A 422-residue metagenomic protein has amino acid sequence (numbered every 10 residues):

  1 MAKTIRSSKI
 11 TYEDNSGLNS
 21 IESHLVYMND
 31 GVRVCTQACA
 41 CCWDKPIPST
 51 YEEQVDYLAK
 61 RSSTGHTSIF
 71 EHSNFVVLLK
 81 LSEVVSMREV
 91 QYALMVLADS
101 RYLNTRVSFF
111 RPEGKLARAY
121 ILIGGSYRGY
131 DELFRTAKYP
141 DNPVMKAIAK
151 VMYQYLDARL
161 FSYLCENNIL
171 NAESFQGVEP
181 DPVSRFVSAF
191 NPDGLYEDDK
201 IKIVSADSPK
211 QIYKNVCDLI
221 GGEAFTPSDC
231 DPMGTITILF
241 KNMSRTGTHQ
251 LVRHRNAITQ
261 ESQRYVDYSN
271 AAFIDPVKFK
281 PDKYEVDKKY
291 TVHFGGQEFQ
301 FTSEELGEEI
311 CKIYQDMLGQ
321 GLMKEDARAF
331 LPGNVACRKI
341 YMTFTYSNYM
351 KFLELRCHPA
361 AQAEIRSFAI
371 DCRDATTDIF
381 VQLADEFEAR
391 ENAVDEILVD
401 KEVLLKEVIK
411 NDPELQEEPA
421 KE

Functional and structural regions predicted by a protein language model:
M1-E422: Family-specific signature for flavin-dependent thymidylate synthase
